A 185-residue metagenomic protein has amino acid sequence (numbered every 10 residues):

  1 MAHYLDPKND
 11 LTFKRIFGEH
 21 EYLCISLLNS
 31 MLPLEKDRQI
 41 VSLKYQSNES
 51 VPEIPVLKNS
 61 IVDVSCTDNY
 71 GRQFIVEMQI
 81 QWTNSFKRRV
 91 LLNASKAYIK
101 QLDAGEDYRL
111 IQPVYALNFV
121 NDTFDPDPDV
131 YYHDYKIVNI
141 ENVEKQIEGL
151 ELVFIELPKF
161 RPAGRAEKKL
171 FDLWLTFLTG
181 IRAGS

Functional and structural regions predicted by a protein language model:
M1-S185: Elongated, amphipathic alpha-helical interaction scaffolds
